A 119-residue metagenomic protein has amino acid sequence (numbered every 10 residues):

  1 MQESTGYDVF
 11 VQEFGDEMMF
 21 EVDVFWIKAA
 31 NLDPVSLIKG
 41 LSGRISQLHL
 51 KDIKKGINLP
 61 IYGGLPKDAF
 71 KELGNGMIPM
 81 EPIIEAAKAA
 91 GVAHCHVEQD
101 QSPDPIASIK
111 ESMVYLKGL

Functional and structural regions predicted by a protein language model:
M1-M77: Acidic/histidine-rich catalytic cores of soluble enzymes
Q12, K39, E85-K88, V114: Surface-exposed alpha-helical segments enriched in charged/polar residues
E13-M18, A89-G91, L119: Short helix-capping segments at alpha-helix termini
W26, A93-C95: Tryptophan-centric aromatic hotspots in well-structured domains and transmembrane helices
G76-K88: A short, acidic, amphipathic alpha-helical segment used as a generic capping/interface helix at domain edges
H96-P105: A short, acidic, flexible beta-alpha connecting loop/helix-capping segment that sits on the rim of active
D104-L119: C-terminal helical cap(s) of enzyme catalytic domains, especially alpha/beta-barrels
